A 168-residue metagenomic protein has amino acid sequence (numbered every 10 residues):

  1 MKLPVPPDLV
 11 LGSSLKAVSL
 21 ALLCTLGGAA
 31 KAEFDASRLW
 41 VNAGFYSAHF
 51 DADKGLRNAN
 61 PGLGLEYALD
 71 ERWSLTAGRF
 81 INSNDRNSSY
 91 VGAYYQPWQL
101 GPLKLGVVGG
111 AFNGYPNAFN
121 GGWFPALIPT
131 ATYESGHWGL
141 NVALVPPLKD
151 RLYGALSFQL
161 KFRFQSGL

Functional and structural regions predicted by a protein language model:
M1-A36, L168: Cleavable N-terminal export/targeting peptides
K31-R79, S89: Short glycine/proline- and aromatic-enriched beta-strand/turn motifs that initiate or cap beta-hairpins
L39, E71-L75, G101-L103, G136-V142 (+1 more regions): Repeated loop/turn-to-beta-strand initiation elements of outer-membrane beta-barrel proteins
W40, F45-S47, Y153-L168: Outer-membrane beta-barrel "beta-signal"
N42-Y46, T76-G78, G106-G110, N141-V145 (+1 more regions): Transmembrane beta-strands of outer-membrane beta-barrel proteins
A43, L63-Y67, A77, V91-Q96 (+2 more regions): Residues on the lipid-exposed face of transmembrane beta-strands in outer-membrane beta-barrel proteins
F50-N58, F80-S89, Q99, N113-F124 (+1 more regions): Solvent-exposed loop/turn segments connecting transmembrane beta-strands in outer-membrane beta-barrel proteins
L105-G114, F119-G121, I128, Y133-V145: Outer membrane beta-barrel
